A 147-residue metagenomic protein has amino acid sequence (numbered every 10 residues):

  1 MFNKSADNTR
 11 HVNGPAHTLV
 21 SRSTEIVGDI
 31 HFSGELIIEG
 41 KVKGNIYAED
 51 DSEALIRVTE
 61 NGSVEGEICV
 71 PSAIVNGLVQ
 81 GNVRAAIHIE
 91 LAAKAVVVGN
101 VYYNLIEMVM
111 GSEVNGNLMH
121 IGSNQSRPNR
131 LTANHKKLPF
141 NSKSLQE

Functional and structural regions predicted by a protein language model:
M1-D29, S33-N45, A54-E65, I74 (+2 more regions): Intrinsically disordered, low-complexity terminal regions
V83: Hydrophobic pocket-lining residues that define ligand/cofactor binding sites across diverse proteins
I87: Predominantly extracellular beta-rich ligand-binding scaffolds that present long acidic/polar faces for carbohydrate
